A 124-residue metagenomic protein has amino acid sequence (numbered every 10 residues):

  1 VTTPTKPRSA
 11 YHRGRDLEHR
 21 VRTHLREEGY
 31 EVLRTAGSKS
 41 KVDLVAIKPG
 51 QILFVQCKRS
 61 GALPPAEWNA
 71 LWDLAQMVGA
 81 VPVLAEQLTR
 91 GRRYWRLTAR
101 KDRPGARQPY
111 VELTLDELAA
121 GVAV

Functional and structural regions predicted by a protein language model:
V1-T35: Acidic-basic catalytic patches of nuclease active cores, encompassing PD-(D/E)XK and other metal-cofactor nuclease
H12, W72, Q76-V124: Domain-level recognition of nuclease-like catalytic cores that cleave nucleotide substrates
L25, L44-G61: Conserved catalytic cores of phosphodiester-cleaving nucleases, focusing on short active-site segments
E28, I47, M77-V78: Alpha-helix C-cap/termination motif
R34, Q56, L84-E86: Structural signal for conserved beta-strand scaffold positions within catalytic alpha/beta enzyme cores
S38-K41, G91: Short acidic/glycine-enriched loop/turn segments that link adjacent beta-strands
K41-V42, Q51-I52, A80-V83: Short, surface-exposed beta-edge/turn micro-motifs
S60-L71: Active-site-adjacent loop/helix micro-motif of nuclease/hydrolase catalytic cores
